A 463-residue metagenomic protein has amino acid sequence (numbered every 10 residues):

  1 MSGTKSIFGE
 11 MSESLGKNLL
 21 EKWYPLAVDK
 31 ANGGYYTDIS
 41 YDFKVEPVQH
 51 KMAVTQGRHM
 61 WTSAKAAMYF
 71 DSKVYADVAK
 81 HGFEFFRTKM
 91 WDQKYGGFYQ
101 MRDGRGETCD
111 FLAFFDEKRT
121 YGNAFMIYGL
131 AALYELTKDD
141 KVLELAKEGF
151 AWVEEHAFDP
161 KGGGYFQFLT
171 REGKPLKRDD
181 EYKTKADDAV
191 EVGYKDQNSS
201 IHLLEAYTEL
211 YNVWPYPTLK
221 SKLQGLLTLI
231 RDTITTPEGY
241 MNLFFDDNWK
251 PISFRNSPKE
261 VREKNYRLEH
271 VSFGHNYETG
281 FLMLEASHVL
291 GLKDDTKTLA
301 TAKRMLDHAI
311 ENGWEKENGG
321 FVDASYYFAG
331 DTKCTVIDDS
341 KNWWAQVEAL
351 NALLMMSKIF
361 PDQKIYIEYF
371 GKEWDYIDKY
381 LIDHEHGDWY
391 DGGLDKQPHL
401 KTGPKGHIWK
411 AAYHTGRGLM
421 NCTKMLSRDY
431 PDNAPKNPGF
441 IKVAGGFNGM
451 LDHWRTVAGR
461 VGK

Functional and structural regions predicted by a protein language model:
M1-K463: Glycan-recognition and catalytic cores of secretory/periplasmic carbohydrate-active enzymes
